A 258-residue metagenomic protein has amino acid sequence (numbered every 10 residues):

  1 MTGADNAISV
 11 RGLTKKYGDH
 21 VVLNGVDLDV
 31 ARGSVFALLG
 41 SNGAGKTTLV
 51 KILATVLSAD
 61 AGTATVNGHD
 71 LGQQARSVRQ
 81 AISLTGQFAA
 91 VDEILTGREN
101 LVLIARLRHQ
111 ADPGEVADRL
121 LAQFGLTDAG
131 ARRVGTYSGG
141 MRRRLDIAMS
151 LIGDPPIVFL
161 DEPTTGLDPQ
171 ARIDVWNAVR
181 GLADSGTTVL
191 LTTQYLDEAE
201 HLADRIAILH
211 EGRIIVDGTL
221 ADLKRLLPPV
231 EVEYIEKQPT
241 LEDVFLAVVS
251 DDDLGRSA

Functional and structural regions predicted by a protein language model:
G62-Q73, S77-V78: Conserved ABC transporter NBD signature motif
S83, V102, R106-A129: Conserved ABC ATPase "signature" region
V158-E162: Catalytic Walker B motif of ABC-type/P-loop ATPase nucleotide-binding domains
D217-G218: ABC ATPase "signature
